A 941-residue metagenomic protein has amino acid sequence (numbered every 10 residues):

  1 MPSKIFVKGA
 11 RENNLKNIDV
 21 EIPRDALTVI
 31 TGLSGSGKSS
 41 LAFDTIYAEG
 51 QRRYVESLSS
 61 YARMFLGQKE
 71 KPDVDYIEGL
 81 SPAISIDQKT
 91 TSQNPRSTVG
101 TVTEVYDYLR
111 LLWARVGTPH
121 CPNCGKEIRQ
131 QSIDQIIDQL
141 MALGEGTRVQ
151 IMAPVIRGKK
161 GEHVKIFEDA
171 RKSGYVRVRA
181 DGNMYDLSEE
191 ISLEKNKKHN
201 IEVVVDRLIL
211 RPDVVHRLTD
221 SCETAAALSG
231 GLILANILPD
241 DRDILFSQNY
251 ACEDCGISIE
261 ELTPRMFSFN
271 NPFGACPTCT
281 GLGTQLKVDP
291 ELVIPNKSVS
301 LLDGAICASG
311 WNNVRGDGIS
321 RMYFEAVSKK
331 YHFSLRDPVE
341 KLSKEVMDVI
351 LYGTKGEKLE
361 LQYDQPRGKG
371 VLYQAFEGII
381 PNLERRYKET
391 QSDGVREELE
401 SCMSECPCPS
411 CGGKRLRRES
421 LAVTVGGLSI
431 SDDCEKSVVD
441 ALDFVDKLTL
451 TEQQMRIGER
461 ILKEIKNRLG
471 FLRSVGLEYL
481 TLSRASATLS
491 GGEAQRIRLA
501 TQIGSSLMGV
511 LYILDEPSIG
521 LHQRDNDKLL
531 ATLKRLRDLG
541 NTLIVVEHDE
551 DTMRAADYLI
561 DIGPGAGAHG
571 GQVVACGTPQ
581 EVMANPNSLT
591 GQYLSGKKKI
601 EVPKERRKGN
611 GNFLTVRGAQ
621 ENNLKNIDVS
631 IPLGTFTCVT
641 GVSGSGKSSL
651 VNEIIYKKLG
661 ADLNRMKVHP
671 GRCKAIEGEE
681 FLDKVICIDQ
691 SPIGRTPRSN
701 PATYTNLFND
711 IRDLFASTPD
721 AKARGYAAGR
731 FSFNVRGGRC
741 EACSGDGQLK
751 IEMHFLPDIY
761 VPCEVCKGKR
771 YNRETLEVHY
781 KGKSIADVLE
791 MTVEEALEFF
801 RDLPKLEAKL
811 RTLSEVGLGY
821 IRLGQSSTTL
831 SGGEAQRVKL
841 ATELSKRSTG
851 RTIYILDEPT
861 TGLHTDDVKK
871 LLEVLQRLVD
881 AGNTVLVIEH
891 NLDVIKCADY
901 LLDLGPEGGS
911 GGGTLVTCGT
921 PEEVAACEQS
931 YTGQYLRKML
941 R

Functional and structural regions predicted by a protein language model:
M1-R941: Conserved phosphate-binding elements of NTP-dependent enzyme cores
